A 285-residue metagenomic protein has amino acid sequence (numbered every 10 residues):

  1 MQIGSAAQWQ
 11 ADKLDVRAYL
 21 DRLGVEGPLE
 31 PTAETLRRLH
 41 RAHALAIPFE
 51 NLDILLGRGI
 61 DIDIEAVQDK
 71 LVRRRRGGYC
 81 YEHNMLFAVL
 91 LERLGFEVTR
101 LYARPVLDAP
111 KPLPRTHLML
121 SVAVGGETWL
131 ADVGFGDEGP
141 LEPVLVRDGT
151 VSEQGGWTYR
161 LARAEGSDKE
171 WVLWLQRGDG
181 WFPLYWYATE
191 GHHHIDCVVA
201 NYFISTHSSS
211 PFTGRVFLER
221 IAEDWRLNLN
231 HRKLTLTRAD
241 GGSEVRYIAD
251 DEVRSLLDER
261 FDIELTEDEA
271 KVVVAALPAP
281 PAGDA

Functional and structural regions predicted by a protein language model:
Q2-L23, G27, L45-P48, A103-P110 (+1 more regions): His-Asp-centered catalytic microenvironments across diverse enzyme cores, prominently the transglutaminase-like
Q10-R75: Secondary-structure boundary elements
R22, R93, E259-R260: Residues at alpha-helix termini
V25, F96, D262-I263: Short aromatic/hydrophobic-glycine micro-motifs
I64, K111-P114, P278: Short secondary-structure transition/capping segments
R76-Y102, L120, L218: Cysteine-centered nucleophilic/redox motifs
R232-A285: Extended, charged low-complexity segments that frequently continue into or abut oligomerization scaffolds
